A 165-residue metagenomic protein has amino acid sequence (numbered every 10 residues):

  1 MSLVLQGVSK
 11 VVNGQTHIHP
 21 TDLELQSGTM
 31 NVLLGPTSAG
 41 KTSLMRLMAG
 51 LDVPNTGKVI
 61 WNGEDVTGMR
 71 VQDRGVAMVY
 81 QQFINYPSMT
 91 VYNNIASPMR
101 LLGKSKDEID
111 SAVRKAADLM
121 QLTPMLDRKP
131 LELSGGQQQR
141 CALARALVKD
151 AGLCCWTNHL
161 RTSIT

Functional and structural regions predicted by a protein language model:
L34-P36: The feature captures the beta-strand-to-loop junction immediately N-terminal to the Walker
A49: Helix-to-loop junction immediately C-terminal to a conserved catalytic motif
G57-D65: Conserved ABC transporter NBD signature motif
D65, R100, D107-M125: Conserved ABC ATPase "signature" region
M89-P98: Short coil-to-helix segment of the ABC ATPase nucleotide-binding domain corresponding to the Q-loop/switch region
K129-L133, Q137-Q139: Conserved ABC ATPase signature
V148-G152: A short, proline-enriched helix->beta-strand linker immediately N-terminal to the Walker B motif in ABC-type P-loop
